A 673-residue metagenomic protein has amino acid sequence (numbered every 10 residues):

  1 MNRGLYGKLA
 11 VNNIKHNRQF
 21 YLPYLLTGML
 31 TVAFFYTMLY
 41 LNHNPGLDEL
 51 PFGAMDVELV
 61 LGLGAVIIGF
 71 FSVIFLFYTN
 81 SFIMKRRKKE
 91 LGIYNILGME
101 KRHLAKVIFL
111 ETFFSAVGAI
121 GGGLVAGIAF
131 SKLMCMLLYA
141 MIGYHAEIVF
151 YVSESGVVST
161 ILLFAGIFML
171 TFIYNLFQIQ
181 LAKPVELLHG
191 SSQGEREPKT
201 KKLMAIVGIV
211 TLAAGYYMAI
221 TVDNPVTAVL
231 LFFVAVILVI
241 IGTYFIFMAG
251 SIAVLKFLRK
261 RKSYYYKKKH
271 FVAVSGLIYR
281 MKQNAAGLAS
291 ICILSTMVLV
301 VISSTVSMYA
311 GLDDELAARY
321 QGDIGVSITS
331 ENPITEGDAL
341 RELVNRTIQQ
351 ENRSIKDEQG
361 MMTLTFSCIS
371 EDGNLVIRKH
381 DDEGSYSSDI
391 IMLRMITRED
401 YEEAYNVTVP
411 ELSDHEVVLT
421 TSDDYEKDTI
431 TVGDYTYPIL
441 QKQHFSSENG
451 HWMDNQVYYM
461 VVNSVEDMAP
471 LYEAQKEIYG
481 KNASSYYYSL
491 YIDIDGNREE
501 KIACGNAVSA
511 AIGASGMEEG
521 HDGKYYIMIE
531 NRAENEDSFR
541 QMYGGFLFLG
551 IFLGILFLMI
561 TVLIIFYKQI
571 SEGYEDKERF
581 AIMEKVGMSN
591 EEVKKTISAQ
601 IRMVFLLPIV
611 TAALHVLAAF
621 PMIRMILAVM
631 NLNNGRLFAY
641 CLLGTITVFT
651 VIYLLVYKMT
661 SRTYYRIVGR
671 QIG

Functional and structural regions predicted by a protein language model:
M1-V32, E197-K202, T211, F247-S295 (+2 more regions): N-terminal Sec/SRP start-transfer signal
R3-K8, L181-E195, Y574-E575, Y665-G673: Short cytosolic juxtamembrane segments of multi-pass membrane proteins
Q19-G46, M55-G92, T112-A126, I206 (+5 more regions): Hydrophobic alpha-helical transmembrane segments of multi-pass inner-membrane transport and secretion
Y40-P51, M55, L124-G156, A213-L231 (+1 more regions): Short helix-loop junctions at transmembrane helix boundaries
Y78, R86, Q178, N224 (+5 more regions): Juxtamembrane interface at the cytosolic side of transmembrane helices
F114-L258: Hydrophobic alpha-helical segments
E315-T329, T335-M559: Basic-flanked hydrophobic alpha-helices used for secretion and membrane insertion
